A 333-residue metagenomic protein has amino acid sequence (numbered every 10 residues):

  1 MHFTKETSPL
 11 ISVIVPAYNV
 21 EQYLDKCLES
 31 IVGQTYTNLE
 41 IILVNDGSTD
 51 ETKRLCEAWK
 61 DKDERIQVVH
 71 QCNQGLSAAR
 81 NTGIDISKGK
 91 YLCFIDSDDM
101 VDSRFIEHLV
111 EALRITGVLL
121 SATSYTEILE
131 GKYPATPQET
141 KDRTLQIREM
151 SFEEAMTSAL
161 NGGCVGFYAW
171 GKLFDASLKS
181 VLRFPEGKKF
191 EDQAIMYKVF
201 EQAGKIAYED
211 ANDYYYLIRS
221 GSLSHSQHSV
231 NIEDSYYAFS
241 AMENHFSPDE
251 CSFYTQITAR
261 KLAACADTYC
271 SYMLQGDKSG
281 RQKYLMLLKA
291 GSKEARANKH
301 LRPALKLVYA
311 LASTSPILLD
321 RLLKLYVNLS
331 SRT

Functional and structural regions predicted by a protein language model:
M1, L274-T333: Membrane-interface aromatic/basic loop that binds lipid-linked glycans or pyrophosphate carriers, typified by
M1-V32: N-proximal low-complexity "stem/linker" segments adjacent to membrane-targeting elements
D25-E29, K53-E57, G89, D102-I115: Short alpha-helix within the catalytic core of nucleotide-sugar-dependent glycosyltransferases
S30, T37, N45-R54, C72: A conserved acidic beta->alpha catalytic loop
Q71-S87, S97: Glycine-rich, basic loop-to-helix element that forms the pyrophosphate-binding segment of sugar-nucleotide handling
L76, S97-I206, G221-Q227: Donor-binding/catalytic cores of nucleotide-activated saccharide and glycerol-phosphate transferases/polymerases
L92: Short aromatic/hydrophobic "clamp" motif used to bind/position activated sugar donors
N212-R219, S226-F253, D267-A295: Catalytic core of nucleotide-sugar-dependent glycosyltransferases
